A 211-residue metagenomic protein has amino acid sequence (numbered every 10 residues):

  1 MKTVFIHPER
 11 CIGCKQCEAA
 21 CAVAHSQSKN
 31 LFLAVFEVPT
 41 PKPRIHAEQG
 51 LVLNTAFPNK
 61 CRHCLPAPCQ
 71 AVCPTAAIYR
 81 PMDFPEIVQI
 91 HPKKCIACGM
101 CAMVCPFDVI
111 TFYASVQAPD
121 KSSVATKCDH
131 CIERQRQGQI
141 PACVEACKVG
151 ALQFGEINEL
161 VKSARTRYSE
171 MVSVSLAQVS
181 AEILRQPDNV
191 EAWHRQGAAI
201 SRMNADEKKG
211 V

Functional and structural regions predicted by a protein language model:
M1-A77, P81, E86, K94 (+1 more regions): Ferredoxin-type iron-sulfur electron-transfer modules and their immediate structural context
F32-H63, K94, A102-V211: Flanking helices and flexible, charged tails adjoining ferredoxin-like Fe-S electron-transfer domains in multi-subunit
E86-Q89, T126: Short, flexible active-site loops
